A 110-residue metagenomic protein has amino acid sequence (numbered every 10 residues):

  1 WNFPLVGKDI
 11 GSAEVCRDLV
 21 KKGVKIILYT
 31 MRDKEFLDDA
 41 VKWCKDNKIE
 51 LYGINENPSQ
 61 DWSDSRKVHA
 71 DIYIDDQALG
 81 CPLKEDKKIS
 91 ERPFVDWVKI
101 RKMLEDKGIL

Functional and structural regions predicted by a protein language model:
W1-Q60: Alpha-helical substrate-recognition element adjacent to the catalytic core
I26, A70, E91-F94: Generic intrinsically disordered, low-complexity segments enriched for polar/acidic and small residues
I27-L28, Y73, C81: A structural signal for short, well-ordered beta-strand segments and their strand-loop junctions that often border
A40, R66-V68, K84-K87: Short aromatic-enriched loop/helix-cap "lid" or pocket-rim segments at secondary-structure transitions that line
S63-Q77: Short, surface-exposed amphipathic charged segments that create phosphate/polyanion-binding patches used for binding
Q77-L110: Asp-based, Mg2+/Mn2+-dependent phosphohydrolase catalytic module
